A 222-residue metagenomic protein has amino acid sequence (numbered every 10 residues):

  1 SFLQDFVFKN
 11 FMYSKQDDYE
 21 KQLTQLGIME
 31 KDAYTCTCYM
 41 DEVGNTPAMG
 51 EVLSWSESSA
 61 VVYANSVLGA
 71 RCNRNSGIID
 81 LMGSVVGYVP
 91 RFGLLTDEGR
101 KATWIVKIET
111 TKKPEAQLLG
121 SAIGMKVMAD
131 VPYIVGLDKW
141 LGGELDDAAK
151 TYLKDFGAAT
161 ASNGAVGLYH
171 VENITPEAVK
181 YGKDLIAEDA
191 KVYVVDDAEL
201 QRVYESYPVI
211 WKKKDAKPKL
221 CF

Functional and structural regions predicted by a protein language model:
S1-C221: Non-transmembrane, aqueous-exposed alpha-helical and coiled segments at domain scale
